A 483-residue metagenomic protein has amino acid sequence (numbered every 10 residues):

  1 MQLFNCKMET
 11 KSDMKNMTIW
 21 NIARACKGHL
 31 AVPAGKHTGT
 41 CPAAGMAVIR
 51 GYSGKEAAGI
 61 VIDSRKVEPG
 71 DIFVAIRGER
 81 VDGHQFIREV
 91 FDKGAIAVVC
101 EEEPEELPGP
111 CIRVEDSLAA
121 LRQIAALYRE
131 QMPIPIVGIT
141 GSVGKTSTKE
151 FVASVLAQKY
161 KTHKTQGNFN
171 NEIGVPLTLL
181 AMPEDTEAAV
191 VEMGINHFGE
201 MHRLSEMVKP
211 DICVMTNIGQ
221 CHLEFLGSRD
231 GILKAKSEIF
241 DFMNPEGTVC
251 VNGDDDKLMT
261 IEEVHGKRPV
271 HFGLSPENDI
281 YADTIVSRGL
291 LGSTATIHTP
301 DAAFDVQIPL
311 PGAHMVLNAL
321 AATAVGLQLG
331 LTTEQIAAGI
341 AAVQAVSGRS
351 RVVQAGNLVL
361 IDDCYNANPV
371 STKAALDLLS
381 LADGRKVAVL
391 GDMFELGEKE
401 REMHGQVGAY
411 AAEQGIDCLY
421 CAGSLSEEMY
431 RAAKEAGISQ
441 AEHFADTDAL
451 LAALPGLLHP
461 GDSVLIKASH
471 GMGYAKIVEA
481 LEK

Functional and structural regions predicted by a protein language model:
Q2-L3: Cationic, low-complexity basic patches in intrinsically disordered or flexible, solvent-exposed regions
T10-C41, G45-G138, S147-Q158, L180 (+3 more regions): Short, basic phosphate-binding NTP loop
W20-R24, A120-G253, M259-K267, G456 (+1 more regions): Phosphate-binding loop of NTP-binding sites
I96-A97, P135, E187, D211 (+2 more regions): Short acidic/polar active-site loop segments enriched in Thr and Asp
C100-P108, V214-L360, G384, A409-A412 (+3 more regions): Acidic, Mg2+-coordinating active-site environments of NTP-dependent enzymes
I139, S347-R349, G471-E479: ATP-dependent carboxylate/acyl-activation modules
I232, A367-G423, E427-Y430: AMP-binding/adenylate-forming catalytic core of the ANL superfamily
